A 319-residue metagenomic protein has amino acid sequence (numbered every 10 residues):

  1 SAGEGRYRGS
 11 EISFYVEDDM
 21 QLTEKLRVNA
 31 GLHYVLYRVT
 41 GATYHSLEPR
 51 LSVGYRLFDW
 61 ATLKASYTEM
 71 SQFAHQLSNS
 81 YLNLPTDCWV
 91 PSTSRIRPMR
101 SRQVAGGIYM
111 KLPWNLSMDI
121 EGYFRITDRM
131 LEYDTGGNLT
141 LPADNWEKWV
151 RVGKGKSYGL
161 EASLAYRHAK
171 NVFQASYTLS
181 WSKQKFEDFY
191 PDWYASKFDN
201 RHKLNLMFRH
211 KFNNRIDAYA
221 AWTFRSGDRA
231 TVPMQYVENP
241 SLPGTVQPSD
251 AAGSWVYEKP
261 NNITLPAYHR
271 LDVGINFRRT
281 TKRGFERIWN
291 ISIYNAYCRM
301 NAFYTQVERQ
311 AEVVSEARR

Functional and structural regions predicted by a protein language model:
S1-T62, F73-A74, N83-L84: Signature of Gram-negative outer-membrane beta-barrel scaffolds
G3-Y7, S13, T93, R97 (+3 more regions): Outer membrane beta-barrel strand-and-loop segments of large Gram-negative receptors, especially TonB-dependent
R8-I12, T43-L47, R100-V104, K154-Y158 (+3 more regions): Residues that define the transmembrane beta-barrel architecture of outer-membrane proteins
K25-V28, W60-L63, W114-M118, K170-A175 (+3 more regions): Repeated loop/turn-to-beta-strand initiation elements of outer-membrane beta-barrel proteins
A30-L36, A65-E69, D87, I120-F124 (+3 more regions): Transmembrane beta-barrel strands of outer-membrane/channel proteins
Y55, D59-V104, F124-E147, A221-L242 (+2 more regions): Surface-exposed extracellular loop regions of Gram-negative outer-membrane beta-barrel proteins, predominantly
F124-I126, W146-V232: Gram-negative outer-membrane beta-barrel transporters
R215, F224-A251, P266-R319: C-terminal beta-signal and adjacent terminal beta-strands/loops of Gram-negative outer-membrane beta-barrel proteins
